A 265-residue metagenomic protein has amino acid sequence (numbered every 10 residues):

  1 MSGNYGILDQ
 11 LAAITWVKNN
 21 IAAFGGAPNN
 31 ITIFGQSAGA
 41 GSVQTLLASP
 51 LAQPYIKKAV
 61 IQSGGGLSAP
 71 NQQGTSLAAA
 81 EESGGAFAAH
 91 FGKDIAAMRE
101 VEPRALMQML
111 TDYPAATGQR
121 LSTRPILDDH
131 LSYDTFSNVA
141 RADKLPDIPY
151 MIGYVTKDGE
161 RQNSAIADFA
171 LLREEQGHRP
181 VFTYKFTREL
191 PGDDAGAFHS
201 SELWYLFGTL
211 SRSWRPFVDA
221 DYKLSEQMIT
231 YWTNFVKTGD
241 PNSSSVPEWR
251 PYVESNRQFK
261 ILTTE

Functional and structural regions predicted by a protein language model:
M1-A22, A78-E82: Alpha/beta-hydrolase active-site loop
N19, Q53, K58, Q62-L172: Substrate-access "cap/lid" subdomains that shape and gate the entrance to catalytic or ligand-binding pockets
I21-A22, A38, G239-N242: Acidic glycine-/aspartate-rich tracts in secreted/extracellular proteins
F24-S37: Alpha/beta-hydrolase fold nucleophile elbow
Q36-S37, I61-G65, G153-K157, K185-E189 (+1 more regions): Active-site-proximal beta-strand/loop segments in catalytic clefts of secreted hydrolases
A40-A52: Short glycine-enriched nucleophile-adjacent loop and the immediately C-terminal alpha-helix near the catalytic center
Q44-L46, A69-G74, D194-A195: Short, solvent-exposed loop/turn and secondary-structure capping segments
P146-P149, N163-A167, L171-E265: Mobile gating loops/cap/lid regions near enzyme active sites that modulate substrate access
